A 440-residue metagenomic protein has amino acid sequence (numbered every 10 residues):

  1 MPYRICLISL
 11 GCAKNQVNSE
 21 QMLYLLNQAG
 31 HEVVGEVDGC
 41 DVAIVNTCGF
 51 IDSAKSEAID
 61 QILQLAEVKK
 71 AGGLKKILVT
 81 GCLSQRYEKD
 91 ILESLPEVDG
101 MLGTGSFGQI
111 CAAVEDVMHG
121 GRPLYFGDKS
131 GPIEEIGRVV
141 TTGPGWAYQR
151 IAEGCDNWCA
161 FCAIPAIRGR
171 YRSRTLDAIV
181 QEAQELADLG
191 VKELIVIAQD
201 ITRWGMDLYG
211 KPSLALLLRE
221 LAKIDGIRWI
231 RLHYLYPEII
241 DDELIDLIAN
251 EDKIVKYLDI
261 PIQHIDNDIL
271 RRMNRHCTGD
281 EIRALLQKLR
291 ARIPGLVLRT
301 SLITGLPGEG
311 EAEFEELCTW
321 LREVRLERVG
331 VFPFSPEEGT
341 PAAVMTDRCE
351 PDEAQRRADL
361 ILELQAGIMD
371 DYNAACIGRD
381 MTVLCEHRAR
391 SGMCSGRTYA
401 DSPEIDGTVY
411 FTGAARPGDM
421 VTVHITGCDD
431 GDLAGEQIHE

Functional and structural regions predicted by a protein language model:
M1-W204, E243, L258, D280-A291 (+4 more regions): Proteins enriched for Cys/Gly/acidic motifs involved in redox and nucleic-acid/cofactor modification
Y3, H31, K75, D99 (+5 more regions): A structural micro-motif
I8, I197-Q199, H233-L235, P261-Q263 (+5 more regions): Generic beta-strand/beta-sheet core signal
I77-G81, R86, I91, D188-A312 (+1 more regions): Conserved SAM/AdoMet-binding glycine-rich loop
V139-V140, D246-N250, I262, N373-A375 (+2 more regions): Replace "in large, NTP-powered and nucleic-acid-processing enzymes" with "in large, NTP-powered factors and other
C159, I179, V196, L232 (+7 more regions): Conserved, mostly hydrophobic/aromatic
L244-I245, L317, Y410-F411: Short beta-alpha junctions and helix-cap segments that line functional grooves
V344-E440: Terminal RNA-binding accessory module
